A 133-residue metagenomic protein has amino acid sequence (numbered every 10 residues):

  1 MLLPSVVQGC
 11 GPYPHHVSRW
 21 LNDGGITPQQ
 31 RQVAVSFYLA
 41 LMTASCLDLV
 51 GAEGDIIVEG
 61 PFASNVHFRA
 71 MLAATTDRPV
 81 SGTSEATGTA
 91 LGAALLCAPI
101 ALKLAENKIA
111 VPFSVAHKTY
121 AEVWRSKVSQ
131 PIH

Functional and structural regions predicted by a protein language model:
M1-H133: Glycine/Thr-rich phosphate-binding loops that ligate phosphate moieties of nucleotide and other phosphorylated ligands
